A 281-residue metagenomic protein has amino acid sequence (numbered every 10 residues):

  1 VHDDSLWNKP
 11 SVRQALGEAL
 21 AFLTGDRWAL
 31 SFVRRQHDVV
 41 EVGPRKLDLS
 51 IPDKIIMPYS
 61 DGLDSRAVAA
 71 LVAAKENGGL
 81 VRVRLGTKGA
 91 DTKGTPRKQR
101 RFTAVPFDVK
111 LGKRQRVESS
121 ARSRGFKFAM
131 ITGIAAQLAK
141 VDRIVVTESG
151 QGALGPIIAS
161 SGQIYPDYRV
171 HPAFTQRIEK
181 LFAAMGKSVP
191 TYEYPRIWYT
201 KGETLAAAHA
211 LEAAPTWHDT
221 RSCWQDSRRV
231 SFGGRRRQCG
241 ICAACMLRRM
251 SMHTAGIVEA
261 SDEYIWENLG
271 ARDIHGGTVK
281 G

Functional and structural regions predicted by a protein language model:
V1-E18, L23, S31-V33: A short N-terminal interaction module
A19, L23-I56, L63-G281: Nucleotide-activated chemistry modules centered on ATP-dependent adenylation/adenylyltransferase
